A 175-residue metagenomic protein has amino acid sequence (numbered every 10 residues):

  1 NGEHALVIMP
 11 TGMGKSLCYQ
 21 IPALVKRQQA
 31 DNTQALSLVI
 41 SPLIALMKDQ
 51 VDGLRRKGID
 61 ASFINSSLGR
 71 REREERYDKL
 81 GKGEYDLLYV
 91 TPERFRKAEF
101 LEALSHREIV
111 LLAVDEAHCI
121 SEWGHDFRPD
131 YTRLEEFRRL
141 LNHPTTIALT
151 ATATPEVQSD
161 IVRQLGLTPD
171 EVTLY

Functional and structural regions predicted by a protein language model:
G2-V7, A35-S37, E84-D86, H143-T145: Pre-Walker A (Motif I) flank of P-loop NTPase domains
V7, S62, L88-V90, L112 (+1 more regions): Hydrophobic positions in the central parallel beta-sheet of the AAA+
T11-M13, C18-D60, L141: Conserved SF1/SF2 helicase motif Ia
L24-T33, L54-R56, D78-G83, E102-R107 (+2 more regions): Conserved catalytic network of the ASCE P-loop NTPase/AAA+ motor domain
V25, L68-L111, C119-H125: Conserved helix/coil segment N-terminal to the catalytic DExD/H
Q34-K57, S66-L68, E72, T91-R94 (+1 more regions): Conserved Walker A/P-loop ATP-binding site and its immediately adjacent core in helicase/helicase-like ATPase domains
G58-L68, P169-Y175: Conserved RecA-like helicase motor-core motifs
S105-Y175: Post-DEXD/H (motif II) to motif III coupling segment of the RecA-like Helicase ATP-binding lobe
